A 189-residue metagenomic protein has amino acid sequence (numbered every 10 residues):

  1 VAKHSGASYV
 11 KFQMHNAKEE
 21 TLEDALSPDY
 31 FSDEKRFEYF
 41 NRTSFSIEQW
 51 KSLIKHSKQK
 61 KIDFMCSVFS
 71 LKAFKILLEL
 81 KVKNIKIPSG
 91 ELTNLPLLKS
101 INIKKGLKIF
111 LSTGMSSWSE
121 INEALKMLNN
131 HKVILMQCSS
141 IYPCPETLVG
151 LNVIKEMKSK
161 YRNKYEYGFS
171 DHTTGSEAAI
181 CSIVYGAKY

Functional and structural regions predicted by a protein language model:
V1-Y189: Catalytic cores and adjacent flexible loops of soluble metabolic enzymes that perform enolate/carbanion chemistry on
